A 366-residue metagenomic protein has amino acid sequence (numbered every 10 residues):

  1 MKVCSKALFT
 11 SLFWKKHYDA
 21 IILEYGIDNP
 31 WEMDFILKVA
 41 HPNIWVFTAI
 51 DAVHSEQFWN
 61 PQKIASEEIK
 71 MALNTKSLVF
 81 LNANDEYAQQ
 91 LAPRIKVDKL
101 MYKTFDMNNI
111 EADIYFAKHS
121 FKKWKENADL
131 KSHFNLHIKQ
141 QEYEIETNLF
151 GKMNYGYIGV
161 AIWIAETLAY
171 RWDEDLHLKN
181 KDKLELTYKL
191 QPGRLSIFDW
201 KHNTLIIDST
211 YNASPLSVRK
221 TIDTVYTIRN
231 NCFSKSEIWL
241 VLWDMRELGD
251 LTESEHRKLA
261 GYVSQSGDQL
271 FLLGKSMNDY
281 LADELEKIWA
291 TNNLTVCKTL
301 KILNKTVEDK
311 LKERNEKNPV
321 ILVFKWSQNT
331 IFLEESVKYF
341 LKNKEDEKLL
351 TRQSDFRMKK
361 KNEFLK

Functional and structural regions predicted by a protein language model:
M1-L78, A83, Q89-D98, L168 (+3 more regions): Phosphate-binding loop of NTP-binding sites
K6-T10, W31-D34, A65-I69, T147 (+4 more regions): A generic local structural motif
H17, P42-L205, I228-N230, S234-S236 (+2 more regions): Acidic, Mg2+-coordinating active-site environments of NTP-dependent enzymes
G26, I50-D51, A83-N84, N108 (+3 more regions): Anionic group-transfer/hydrolysis microenvironments
N29, N60, E111, T299-I302: Acidic/polar helix N-cap motif
P30, N84-D85, K275, K301: Alpha-helix N-cap/helix-start capping motif
E166-K179, K183-K366: ATP-dependent carboxylate-amine ligase
